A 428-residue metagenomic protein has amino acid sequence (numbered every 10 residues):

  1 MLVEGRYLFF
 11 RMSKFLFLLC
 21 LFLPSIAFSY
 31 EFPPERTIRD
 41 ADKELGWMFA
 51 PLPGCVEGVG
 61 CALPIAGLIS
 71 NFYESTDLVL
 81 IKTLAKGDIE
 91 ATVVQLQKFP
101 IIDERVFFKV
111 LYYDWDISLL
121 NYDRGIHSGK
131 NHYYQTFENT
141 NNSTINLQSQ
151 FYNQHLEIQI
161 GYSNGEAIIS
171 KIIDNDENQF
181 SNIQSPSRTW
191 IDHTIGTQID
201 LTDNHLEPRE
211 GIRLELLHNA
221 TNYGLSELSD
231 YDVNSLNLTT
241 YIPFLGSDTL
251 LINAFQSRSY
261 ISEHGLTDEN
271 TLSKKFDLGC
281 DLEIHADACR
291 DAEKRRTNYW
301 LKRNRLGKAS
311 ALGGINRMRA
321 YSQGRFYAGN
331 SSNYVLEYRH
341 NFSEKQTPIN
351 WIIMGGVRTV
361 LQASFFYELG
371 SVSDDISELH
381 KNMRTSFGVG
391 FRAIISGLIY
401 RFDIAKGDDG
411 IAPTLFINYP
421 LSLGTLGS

Functional and structural regions predicted by a protein language model:
L16-S25: Bacterial N-terminal signal peptides
S29-V110, Q159, I183-R209, A309-R319 (+5 more regions): Outer-membrane beta-barrel initiation region
P34-E35, S118-T267, C280, S373: Transmembrane beta-strand segments of outer-membrane beta-barrel domains in Gram-negative and organellar OMPs
P53-C55, I65-I69, L80-A85, V94 (+10 more regions): Transmembrane beta-barrel strands of outer-membrane/channel proteins
C55, I69-N71, K98-P100, I145-F151 (+7 more regions): Residue-level signature of outer-membrane beta-barrel architecture
T83-Q150, N178-Q179, L251-A311, D409-N418: Outer-membrane beta-barrel translocator/channel fold
I195, F391-I395, I411-S428: Outer-membrane beta-barrel "beta-signal"
H205-G356, I417: C-terminal outer-membrane beta-barrel translocator/porin domains of Gram-negative envelope proteins and their
